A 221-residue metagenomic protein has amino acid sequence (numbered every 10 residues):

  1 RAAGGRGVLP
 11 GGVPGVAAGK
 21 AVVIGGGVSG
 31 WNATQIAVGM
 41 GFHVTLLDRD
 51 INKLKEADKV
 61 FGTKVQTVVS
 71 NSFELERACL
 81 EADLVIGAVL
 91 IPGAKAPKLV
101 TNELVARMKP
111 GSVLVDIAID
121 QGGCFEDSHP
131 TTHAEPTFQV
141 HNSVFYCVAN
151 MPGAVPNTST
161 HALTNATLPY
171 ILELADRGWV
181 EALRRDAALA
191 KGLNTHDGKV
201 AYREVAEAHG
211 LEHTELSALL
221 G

Functional and structural regions predicted by a protein language model:
A2-G87: Glycine-rich phosphate/diphosphate-binding loop of Rossmann-like nucleotide-binding domains
A2-R6, I119, C124-G221: Adenosine-phosphate binding glycine-rich loop
K20, S29, A33, R49 (+10 more regions): General structural feature for long, well-ordered alpha-helical segments within catalytic domains of soluble enzymes
V44-L47, V68, M108, G153 (+1 more regions): Hydrophobic alpha-helical scaffolding
D50, P92, M151: Residue-level "edge-of-site" marker
K59-N142: Rossmann-like adenosine-cofactor binding region
